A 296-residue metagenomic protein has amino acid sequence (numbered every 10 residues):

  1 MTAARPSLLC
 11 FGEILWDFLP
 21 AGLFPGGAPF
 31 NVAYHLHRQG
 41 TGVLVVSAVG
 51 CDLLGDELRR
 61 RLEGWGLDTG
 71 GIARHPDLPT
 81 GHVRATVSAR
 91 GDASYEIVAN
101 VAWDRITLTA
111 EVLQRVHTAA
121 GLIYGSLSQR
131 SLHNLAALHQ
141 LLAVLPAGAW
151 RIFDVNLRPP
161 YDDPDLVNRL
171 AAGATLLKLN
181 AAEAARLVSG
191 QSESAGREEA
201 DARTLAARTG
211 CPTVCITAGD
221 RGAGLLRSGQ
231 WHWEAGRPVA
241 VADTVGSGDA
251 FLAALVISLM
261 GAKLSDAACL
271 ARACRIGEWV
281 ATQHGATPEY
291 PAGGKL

Functional and structural regions predicted by a protein language model:
M1-L9, R61-G64, T69-R74, A89-W231 (+2 more regions): Ribokinase/PfkB-type carbohydrate-kinase core domain
P6, D17, R38, L44 (+2 more regions): Conserved post-catalytic alpha-helical subdomain immediately downstream of the catalytic base and nucleotide-binding
G12: Active-site beta-alpha turn of Rossmann-fold NAD(P)-dependent dehydrogenases/reductases
L15-D17, Q129, R158, E183-A185 (+2 more regions): A short, flexible beta-alpha/helix-coil linker loop
D17-D92, I97-W103: Substrate-binding N-lobe of the ribokinase-like
P25-P29, N134, G248: Short, conserved glycine- and acidic-residue-centered signature motifs in active-site or ligand-binding loops
P29, A33, G55, G81 (+4 more regions): A general structural signal for well-ordered alpha-helical segments in protein cores
T80, T217, T244: Ser/Thr-centric signal marking residues that sit in or immediately flank functional binding/regulatory motifs
